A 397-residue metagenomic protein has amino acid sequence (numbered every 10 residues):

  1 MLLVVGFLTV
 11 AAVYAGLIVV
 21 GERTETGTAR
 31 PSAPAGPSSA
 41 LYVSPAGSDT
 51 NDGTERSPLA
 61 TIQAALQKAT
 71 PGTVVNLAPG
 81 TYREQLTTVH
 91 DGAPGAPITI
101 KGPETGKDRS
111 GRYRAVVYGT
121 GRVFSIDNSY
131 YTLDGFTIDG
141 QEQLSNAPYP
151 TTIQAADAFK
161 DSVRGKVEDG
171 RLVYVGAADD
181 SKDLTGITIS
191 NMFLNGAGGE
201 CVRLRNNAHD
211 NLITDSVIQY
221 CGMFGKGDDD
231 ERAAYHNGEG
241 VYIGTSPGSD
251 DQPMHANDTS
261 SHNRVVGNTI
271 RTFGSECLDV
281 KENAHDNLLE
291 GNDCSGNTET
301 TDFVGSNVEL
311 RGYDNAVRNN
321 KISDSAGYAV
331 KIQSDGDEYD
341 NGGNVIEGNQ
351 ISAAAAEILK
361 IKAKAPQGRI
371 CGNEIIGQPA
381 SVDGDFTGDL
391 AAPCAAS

Functional and structural regions predicted by a protein language model:
M1-F7: N-terminal export and membrane-targeting signals
V10-A35: C-terminal region of N-terminal signal peptides and the immediate post-cleavage residues of exported proteins
R30-Q63: Right-handed parallel beta-helix/beta-solenoid
S44-A46, A78-G80, P103, S275 (+1 more regions): Active-site-proximal beta-strand/loop segments in catalytic clefts of secreted hydrolases
S57-L59, N76-P79, D91-D169, A396-S397: Right-handed parallel beta-helix/beta-spiral solenoid domain characteristic of secreted/periplasmic
L66, T70-G72, N76, R83-A96: N-terminal, post-signal-peptide segments of secreted/periplasmic proteins
Q85-D91, R109, G121-D127, S145-P148 (+10 more regions): Glycine-rich beta-solenoid repeat tracts in large extracellular/virion proteins
P97, K101-E104, S129-G140, K160-D161 (+9 more regions): Right-handed parallel beta-helix
